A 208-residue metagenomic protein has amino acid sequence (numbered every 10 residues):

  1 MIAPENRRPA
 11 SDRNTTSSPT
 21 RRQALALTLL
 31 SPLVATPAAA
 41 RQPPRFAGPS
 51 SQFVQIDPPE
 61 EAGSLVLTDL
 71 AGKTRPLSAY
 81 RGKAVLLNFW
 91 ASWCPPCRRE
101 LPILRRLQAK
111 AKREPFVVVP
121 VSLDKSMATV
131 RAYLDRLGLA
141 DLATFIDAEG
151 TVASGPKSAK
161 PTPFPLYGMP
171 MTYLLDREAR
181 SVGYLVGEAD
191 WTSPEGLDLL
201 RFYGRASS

Functional and structural regions predicted by a protein language model:
M1-P19, A26-L33: N-terminal secretory signal peptides
A35-P37: N-terminal signal peptide c-region/cleavage motif recognized by signal peptidases
A39-S64, A132: N-proximal helix/coil linker or "cap" segments that precede and/or mark the start of modular domains
A62-G63, V85, M169-M171: Short loop/turn microsegments at loop-to-beta-strand junctions
S78-C94: Short active-site neighborhood of thiol/selenol oxidoreductases, capturing the structured segment around
R98-L139, T151-S158: Structural microenvironment flanking redox-active thiols in thiol-disulfide oxidoreductases
L137-L139, A148-L199: Thiol/disulfide oxidoreductase modules built on the thioredoxin-like
